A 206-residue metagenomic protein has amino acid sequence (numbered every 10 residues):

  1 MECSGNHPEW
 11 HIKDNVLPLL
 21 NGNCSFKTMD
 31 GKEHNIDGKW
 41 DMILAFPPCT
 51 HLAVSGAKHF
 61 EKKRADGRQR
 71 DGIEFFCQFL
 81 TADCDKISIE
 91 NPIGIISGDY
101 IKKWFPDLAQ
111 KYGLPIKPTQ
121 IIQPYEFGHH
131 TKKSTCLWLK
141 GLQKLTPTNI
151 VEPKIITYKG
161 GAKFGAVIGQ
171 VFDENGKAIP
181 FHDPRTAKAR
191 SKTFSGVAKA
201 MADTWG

Functional and structural regions predicted by a protein language model:
M1-G206: Conserved active-site and SAM-binding loop architecture of S-adenosyl-L-methionine-dependent nucleic-acid
